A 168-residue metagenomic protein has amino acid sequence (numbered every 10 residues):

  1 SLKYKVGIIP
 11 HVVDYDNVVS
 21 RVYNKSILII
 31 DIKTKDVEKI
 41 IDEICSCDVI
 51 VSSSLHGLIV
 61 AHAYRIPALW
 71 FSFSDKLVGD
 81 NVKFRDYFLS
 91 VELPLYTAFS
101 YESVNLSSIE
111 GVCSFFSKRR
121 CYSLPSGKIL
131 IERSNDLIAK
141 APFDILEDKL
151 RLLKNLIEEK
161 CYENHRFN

Functional and structural regions predicted by a protein language model:
S1-N168: Active-site anion-handling motifs in enzyme catalytic cores
